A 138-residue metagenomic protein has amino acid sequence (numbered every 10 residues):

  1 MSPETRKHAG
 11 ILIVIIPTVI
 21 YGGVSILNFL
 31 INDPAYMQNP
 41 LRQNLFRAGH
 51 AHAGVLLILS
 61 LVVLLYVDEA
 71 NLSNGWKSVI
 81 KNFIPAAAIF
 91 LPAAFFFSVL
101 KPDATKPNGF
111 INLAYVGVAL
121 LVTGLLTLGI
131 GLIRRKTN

Functional and structural regions predicted by a protein language model:
M1-Y36, P40-H50, G54-N138: Polytopic transmembrane helical bundles with strong interfacial aromatic enrichment
